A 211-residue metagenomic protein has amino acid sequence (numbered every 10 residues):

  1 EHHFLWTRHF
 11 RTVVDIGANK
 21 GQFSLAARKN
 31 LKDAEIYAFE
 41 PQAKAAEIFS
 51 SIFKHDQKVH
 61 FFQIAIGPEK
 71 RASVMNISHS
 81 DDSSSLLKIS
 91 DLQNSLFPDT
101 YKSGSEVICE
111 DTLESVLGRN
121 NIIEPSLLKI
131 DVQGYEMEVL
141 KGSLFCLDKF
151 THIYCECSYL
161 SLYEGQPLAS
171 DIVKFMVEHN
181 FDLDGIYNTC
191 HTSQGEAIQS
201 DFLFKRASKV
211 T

Functional and structural regions predicted by a protein language model:
E1-T211: Phosphate/nucleotide-binding beta-alpha loop and adjacent structural elements of enzyme active sites
